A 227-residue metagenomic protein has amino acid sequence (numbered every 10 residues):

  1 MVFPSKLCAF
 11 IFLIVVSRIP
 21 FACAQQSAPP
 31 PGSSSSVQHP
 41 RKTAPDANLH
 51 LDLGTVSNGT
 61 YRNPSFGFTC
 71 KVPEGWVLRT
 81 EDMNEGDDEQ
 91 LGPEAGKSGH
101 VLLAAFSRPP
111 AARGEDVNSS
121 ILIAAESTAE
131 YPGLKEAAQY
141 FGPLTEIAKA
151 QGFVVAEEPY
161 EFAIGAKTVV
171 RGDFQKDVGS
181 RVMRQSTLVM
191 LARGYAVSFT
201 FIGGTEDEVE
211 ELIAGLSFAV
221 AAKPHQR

Functional and structural regions predicted by a protein language model:
V2-F3, L7, F12, P20-E115 (+5 more regions): N-terminal targeting sequences that direct proteins away from the cytosol to non-cytosolic compartments
K97-Q139: A short acidic-to-branched-hydrophobic micro-motif
S120, K167-R171: Short hydrophobic/aromatic beta-strand or adjacent loop that forms the aromatic wall/cage of a ligand/substrate-binding
E126-T128, Q175, I202: Short strand-loop junctions, especially beta-strand C-caps/beta-turns that link beta-sheets to coils or alpha-helices
A138-Q151: Short, solvent-exposed helix-to-loop capping segments enriched in aromatics
T145, D173-F174: Generic structural signal for well-ordered alpha-helical scaffold segments
L188: Phosphate/ribose-phosphate-bearing ligand recognition and processing surfaces, centered on ADP-ribose/NAD(+/P+) systems
